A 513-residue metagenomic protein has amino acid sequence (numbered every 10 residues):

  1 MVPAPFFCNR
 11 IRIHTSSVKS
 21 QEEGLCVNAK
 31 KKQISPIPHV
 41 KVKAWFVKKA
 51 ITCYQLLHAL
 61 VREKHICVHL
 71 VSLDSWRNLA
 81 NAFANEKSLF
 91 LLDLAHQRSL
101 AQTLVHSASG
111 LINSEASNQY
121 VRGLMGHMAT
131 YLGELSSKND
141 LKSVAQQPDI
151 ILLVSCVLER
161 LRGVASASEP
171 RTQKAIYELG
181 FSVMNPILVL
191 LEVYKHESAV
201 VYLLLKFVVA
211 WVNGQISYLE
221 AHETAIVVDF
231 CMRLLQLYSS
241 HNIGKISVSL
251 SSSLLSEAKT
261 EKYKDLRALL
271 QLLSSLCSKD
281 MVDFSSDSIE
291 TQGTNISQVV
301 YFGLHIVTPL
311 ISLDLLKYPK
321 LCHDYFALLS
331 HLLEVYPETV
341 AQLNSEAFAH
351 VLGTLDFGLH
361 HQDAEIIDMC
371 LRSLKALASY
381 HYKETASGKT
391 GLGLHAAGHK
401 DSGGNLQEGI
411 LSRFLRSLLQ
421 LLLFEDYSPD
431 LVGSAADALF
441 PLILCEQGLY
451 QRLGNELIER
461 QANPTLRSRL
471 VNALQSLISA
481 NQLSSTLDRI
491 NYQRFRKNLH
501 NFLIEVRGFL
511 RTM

Functional and structural regions predicted by a protein language model:
M1, P5-F7, S16, N28-R62 (+14 more regions): Extended HEAT/HEAT-like alpha-solenoid repeat tracts in very large eukaryotic scaffold/adaptor proteins
M1-P38, L70-L91, S117-K142, Q173-Y194 (+8 more regions): Amphipathic alpha-helical segments within extended alpha-helical solenoids and repeat-rich scaffolds in large
E63-V68, I112-A116, P170-T172, Q215-L219 (+2 more regions): Alpha-solenoid ARM/HEAT helical repeat scaffolds used for protein-protein interactions
K64, L111, A165-S168, Q215 (+5 more regions): Long alpha-helical scaffolds in large eukaryotic adaptor/regulatory proteins, encompassing alpha-solenoid repeat systems
S240, S330, E334-E338, H360 (+3 more regions): Short amphipathic alpha-helices and their capping/turn residues within compact interaction modules
D280-T294: Compositionally biased, intrinsically disordered low-complexity regions enriched for acidic
E384-T390: Short, flexible/disordered intra-domain loops and linkers
Q407-M513: Extended, C-terminal alpha-helical/coiled-coil scaffolding tails that mediate protein-protein interactions and assembly
